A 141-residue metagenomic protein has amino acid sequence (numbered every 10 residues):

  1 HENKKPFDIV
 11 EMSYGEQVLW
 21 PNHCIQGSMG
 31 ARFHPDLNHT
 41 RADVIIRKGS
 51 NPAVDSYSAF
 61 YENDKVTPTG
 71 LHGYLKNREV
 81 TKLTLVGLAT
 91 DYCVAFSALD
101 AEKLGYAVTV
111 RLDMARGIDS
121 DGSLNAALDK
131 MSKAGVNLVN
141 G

Functional and structural regions predicted by a protein language model:
H1-K82: Active-site alpha/beta core segments
R32-V44, D119-G141: Structural recognition of alpha->loop->beta junctions
K48-G49, G87-A89: Short, well-ordered beta-to-alpha junction loops that form the rim of enzyme active sites and present histidine/acidic
T84-G87, A107-D119: A short glycine-rich beta-strand->turn/loop micro-motif centered on a GG-aromatic cluster
Y92-G105: Histidine-anchored nucleotide/phosphate-binding helix
